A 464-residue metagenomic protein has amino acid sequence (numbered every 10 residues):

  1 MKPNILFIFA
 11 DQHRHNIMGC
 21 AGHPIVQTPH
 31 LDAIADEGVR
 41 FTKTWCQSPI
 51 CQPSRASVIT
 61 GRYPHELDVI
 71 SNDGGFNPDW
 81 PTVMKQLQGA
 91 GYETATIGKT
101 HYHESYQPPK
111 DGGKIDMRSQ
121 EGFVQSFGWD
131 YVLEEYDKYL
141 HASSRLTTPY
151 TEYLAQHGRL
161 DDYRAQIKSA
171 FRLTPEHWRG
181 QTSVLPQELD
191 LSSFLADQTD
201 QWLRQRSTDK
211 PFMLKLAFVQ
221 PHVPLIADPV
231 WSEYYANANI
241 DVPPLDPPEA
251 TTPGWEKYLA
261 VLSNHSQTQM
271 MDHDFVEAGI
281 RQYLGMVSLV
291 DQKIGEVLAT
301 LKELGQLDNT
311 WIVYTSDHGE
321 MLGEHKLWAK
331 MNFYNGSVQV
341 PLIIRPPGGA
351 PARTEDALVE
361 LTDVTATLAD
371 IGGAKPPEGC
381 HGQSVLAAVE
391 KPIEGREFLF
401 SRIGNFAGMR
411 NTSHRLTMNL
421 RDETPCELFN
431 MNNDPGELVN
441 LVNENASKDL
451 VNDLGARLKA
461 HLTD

Functional and structural regions predicted by a protein language model:
M1-L420, T424-C426, P435-A456, A460-T463: Formylglycine-dependent sulfatase
F429: Short, well-ordered alpha-helical segments that carry or flank key catalytic/ligand-binding motifs at enzyme/regulatory
N432: Residues forming the ATP-binding cleft of Hanks-type serine/threonine protein kinase domains
